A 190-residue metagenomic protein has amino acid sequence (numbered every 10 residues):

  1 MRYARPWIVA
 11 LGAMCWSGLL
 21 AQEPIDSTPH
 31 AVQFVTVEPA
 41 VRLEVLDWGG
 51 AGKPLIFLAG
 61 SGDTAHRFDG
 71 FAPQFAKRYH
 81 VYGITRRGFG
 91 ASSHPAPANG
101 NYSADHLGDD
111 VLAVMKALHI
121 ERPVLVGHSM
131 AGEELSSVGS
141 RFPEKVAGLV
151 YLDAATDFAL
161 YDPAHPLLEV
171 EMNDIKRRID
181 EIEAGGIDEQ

Functional and structural regions predicted by a protein language model:
W7-G18: Bacterial N-terminal signal peptides
E23-R42: N-terminal cap/lid segment of alpha/beta-hydrolase-fold proteins
E38, L46, R86-V126, M130 (+3 more regions): Active-site loop/oxyanion-hole signature of alpha/beta-hydrolase fold enzymes
A40, G49-G52, K77, K116-R122 (+1 more regions): Active-site acidic short loop of glycosyltransferases
V41, L46-H94: Conserved HGGG/HGGXW glycine-rich cap/lid loop of the alpha/beta-hydrolase fold
D69, L112, S136-S140: Short, hydrophobic alpha-helix immediately C-terminal to the catalytic nucleophile
H80, E121-P163: Conserved hydrolase catalytic core segment
V150-G185: Flexible "cap/lid" loop of the alpha/beta hydrolase fold
